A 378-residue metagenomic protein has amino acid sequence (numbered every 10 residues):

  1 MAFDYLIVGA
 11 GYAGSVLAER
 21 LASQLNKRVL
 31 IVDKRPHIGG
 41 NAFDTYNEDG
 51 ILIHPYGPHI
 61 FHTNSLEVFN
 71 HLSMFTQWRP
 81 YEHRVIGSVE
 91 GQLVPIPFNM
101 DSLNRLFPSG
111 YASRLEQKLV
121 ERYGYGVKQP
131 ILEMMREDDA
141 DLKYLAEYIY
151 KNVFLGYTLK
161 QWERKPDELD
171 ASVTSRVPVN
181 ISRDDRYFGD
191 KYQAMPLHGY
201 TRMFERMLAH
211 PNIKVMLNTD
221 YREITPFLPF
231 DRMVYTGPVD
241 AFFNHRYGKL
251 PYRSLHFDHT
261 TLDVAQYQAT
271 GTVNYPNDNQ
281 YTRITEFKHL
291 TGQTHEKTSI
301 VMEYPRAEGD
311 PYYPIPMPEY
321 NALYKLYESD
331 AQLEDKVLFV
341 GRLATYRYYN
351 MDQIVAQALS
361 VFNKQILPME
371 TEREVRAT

Functional and structural regions predicted by a protein language model:
M1-A13: Beta1/beta-strand and adjacent pyrophosphate-binding region of the FAD-binding site in flavoprotein oxidoreductases
D4, R28, K336: Residues at the starts of beta-strands that form the adenosine-phosphate
A10, G237-P238: Glycine-rich, N-terminal phosphate-binding loop of Rossmann-like dinucleotide-binding domains
A13-G14, I38: Hydrophobic/small residue at the entry helix of a nucleotide-binding pocket
E19-E48: Glycine-rich FAD pyrophosphate-binding loop
D49-R122: Dinucleotide-binding Rossmann-like beta1-alpha1 core, especially the glycine-rich loop that anchors the ADP
E90-V94, M100-R232, T236, F243: Active-site/ligand-binding neighborhood in enzyme catalytic cores
D231, A241-E374: C-terminal segments that line or cap access tunnels to active or ligand-binding sites in enzymes and enzyme-associated
